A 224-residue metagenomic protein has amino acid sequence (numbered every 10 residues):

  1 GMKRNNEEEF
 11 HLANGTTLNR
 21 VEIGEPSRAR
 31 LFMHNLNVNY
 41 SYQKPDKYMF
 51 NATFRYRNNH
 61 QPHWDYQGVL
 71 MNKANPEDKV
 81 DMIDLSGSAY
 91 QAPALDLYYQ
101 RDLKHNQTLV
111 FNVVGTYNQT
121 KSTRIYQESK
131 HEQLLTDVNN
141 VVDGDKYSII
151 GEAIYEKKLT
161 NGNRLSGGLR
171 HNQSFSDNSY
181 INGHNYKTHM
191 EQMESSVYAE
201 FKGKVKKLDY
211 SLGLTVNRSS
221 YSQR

Functional and structural regions predicted by a protein language model:
G1-Q43, N58-N72: Periplasmic-side early beta-strands and strand-to-turn transitions of outer-membrane beta-barrels
E7-T16, Q67-E77, Y126-L134, N182-T188: Flexible, surface-exposed loop regions and adjacent strand-edge segments of Gram-negative outer-membrane beta-barrel
M33-H63, M82-R224: Face-selective signature of the C-terminal outer-membrane beta-barrel domain
